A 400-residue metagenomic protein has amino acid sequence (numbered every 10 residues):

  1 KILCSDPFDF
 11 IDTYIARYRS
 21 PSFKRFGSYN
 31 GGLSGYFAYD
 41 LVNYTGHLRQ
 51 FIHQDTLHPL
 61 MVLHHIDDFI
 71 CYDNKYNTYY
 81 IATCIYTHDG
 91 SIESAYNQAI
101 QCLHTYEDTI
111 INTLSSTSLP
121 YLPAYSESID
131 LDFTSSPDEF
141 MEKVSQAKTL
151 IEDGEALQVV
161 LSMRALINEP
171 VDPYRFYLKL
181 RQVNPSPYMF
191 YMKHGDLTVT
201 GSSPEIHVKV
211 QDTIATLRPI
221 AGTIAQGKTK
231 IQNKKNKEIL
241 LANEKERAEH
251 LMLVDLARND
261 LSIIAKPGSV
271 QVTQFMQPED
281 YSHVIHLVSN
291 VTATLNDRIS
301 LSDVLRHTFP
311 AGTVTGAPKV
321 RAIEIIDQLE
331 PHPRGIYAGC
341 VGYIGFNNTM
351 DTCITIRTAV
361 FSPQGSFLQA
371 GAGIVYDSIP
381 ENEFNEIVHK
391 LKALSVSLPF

Functional and structural regions predicted by a protein language model:
K1-F400: Extended alpha-helical targeting/anchoring segments, especially N-terminal organellar/secretory targeting helices
